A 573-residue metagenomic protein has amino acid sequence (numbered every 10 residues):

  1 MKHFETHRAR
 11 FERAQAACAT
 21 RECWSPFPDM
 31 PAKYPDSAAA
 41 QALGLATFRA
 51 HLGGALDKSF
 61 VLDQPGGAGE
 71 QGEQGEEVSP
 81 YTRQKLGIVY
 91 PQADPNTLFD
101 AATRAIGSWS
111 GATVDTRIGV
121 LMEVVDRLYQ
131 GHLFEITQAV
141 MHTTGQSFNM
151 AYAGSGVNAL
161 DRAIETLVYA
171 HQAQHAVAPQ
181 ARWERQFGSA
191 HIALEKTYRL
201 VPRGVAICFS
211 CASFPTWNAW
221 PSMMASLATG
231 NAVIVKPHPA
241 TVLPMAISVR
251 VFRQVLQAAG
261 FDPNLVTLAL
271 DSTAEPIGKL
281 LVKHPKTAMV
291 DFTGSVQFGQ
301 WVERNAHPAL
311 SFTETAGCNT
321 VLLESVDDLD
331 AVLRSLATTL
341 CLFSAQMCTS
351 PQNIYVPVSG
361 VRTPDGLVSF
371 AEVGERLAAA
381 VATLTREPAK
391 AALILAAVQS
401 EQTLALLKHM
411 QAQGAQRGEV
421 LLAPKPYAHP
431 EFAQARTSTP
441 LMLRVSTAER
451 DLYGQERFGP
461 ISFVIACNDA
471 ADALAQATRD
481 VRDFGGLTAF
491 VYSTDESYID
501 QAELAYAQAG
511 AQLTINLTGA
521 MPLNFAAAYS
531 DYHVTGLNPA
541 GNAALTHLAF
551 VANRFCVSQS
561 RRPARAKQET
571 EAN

Functional and structural regions predicted by a protein language model:
M1-H191, A225: N-terminal Rossmann-like NAD(P)+-binding subdomain of aldehyde/semialdehyde dehydrogenases
M1-R13, G111-M122, L133, G260-P263 (+3 more regions): Conserved C-terminal structural/oligomerization subdomain of aldehyde/semialdehyde dehydrogenase
K2-A16, F27, K33-P35, V251-G260 (+3 more regions): ALDH superfamily catalytic-core signature
V78-S79, T313-T315, Q346-T349, L452-F458 (+1 more regions): Short, flexible turn/loop "capping" segments at secondary-structure junctions
R83, R117, G230, V266 (+3 more regions): Residue-level signal for inorganic ion chemistry
Q174-L333, A337: Rossmann-like NAD(P) dinucleotide-binding subdomain of oxidoreductase/dehydrogenase enzymes
A269-L280, V356, A396-L406, P522-A527: Short, conserved secondary-structure transition motifs
